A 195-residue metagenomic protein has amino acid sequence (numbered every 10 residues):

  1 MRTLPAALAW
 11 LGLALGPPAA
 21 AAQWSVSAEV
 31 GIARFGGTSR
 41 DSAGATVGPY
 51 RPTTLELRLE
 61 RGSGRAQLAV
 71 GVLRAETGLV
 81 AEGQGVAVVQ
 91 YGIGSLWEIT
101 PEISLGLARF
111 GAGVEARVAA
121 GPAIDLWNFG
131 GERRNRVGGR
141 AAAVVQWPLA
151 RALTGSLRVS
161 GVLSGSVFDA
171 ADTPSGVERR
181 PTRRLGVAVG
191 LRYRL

Functional and structural regions predicted by a protein language model:
M1-W24: Cleavable N-terminal export/targeting peptides
A20-T77, R184-L195: Short glycine/proline- and aromatic-enriched beta-strand/turn motifs that initiate or cap beta-hairpins
A22, P49-L55, G62-G64, I93-I99 (+4 more regions): Residues that define the transmembrane beta-barrel architecture of outer-membrane proteins
A28-I32, L55-R61, V72, S95 (+5 more regions): Residues on the lipid-exposed face of transmembrane beta-strands in outer-membrane beta-barrel proteins
G36-P49, G71-L96, I124-V137, S166-T182: Flexible, solvent-exposed loop segments that connect beta-strands
A45, L79, A141-L195: Predominantly the C-terminal beta-signal and adjacent terminal strand-loop region of outer-membrane beta-barrel
G62-A66, A108-V114, P148-T154: Outer-membrane beta-barrel channels and translocator barrels
R117: A contiguous binding-surface segment within folded domains or other stable secondary-structure elements
